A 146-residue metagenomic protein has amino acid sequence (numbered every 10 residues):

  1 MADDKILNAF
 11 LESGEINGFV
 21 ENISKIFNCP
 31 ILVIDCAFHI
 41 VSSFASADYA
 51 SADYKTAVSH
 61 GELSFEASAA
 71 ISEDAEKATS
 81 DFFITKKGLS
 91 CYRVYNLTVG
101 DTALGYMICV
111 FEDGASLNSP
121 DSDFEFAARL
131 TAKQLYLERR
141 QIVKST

Functional and structural regions predicted by a protein language model:
M1-T146: Hydrophobic, helix-rich cores of sensory/ligand-binding and other regulatory modules that couple small-molecule
